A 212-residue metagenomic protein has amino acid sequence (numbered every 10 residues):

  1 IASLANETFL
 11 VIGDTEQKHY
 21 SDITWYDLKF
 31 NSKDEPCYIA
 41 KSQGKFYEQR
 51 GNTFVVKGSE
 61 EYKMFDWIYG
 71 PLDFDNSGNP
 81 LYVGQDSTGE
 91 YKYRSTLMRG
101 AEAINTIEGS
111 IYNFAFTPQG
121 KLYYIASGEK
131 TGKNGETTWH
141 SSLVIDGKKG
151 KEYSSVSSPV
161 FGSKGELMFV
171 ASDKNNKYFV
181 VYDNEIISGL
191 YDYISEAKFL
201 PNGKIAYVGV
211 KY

Functional and structural regions predicted by a protein language model:
I1-Y212: Non-catalytic tandem-repeat scaffold regions and their flanking low-complexity/translocation tails
